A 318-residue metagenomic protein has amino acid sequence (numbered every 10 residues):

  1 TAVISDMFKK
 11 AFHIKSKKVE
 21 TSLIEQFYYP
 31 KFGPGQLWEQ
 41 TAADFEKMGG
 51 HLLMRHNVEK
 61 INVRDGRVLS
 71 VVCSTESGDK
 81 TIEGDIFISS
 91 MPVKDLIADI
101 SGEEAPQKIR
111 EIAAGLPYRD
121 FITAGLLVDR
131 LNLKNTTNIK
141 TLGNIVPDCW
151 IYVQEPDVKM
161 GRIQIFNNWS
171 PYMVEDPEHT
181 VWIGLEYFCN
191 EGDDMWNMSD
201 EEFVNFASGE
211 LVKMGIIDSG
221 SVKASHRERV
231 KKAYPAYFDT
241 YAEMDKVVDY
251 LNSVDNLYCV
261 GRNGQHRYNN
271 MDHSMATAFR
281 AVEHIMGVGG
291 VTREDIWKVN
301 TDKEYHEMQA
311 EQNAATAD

Functional and structural regions predicted by a protein language model:
T1-R64, L69, E83: Active-site/ligand-binding neighborhood in enzyme catalytic cores
P30, M54-G215, E243, Y250 (+2 more regions): Mid-domain catalytic core of redox enzymes that form a hydrophobic substrate pocket/lid adjacent to a catalytic redox
D44-K47, H51, S90, D95 (+3 more regions): Active-site catalytic microenvironments for nucleophilic, acid-base chemistry
H51-L53, K223-H226, Y258: General small-molecule cofactor/ligand-binding pocket signal
F121, I217-R229, T292-I296: A short coil-to-beta-strand element that immediately follows conserved catalytic motifs
E228-K231, F238-D318: C-terminal lid/capping helical subdomain adjacent to the catalytic/cofactor pocket in oxidative enzymes
